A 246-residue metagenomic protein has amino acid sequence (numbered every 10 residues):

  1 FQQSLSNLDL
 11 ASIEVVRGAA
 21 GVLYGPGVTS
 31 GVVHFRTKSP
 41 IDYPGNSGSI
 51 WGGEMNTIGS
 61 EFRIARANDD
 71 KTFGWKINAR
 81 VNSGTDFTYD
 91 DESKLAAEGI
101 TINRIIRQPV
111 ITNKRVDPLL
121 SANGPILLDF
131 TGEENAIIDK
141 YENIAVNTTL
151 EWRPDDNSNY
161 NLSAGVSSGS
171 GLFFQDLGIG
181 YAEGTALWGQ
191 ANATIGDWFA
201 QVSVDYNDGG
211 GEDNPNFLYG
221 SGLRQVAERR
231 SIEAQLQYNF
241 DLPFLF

Functional and structural regions predicted by a protein language model:
F1-S6, V15, G27-I50, S60-I64: N-terminal periplasmic accessory domains that precede and gate Gram-negative outer-membrane beta-barrel machines
A19-L23, S83-T85: Short beta-strands and strand-coil junctions in structured, solvent-facing domains, enriched
G31, P44-N46, I58-F62, E142-T148 (+3 more regions): Hydrophobic, lipid-facing positions within transmembrane beta-strands of outer-membrane proteins
T37, R66-N68, W152-P154, N192-G196 (+2 more regions): Residue-level signature of outer-membrane beta-barrel architecture
D42, W51, R63-A182: Periplasmic-side early beta-strands and strand-to-turn transitions of outer-membrane beta-barrels
N46-G48, F73-A79, Y160-L162, G189 (+2 more regions): Transmembrane beta-strands of outer-membrane beta-barrel proteins
I137-D139, N143, N157-S231: Flexible loop and strand-edge segments within Gram-negative outer membrane beta-barrel domains
